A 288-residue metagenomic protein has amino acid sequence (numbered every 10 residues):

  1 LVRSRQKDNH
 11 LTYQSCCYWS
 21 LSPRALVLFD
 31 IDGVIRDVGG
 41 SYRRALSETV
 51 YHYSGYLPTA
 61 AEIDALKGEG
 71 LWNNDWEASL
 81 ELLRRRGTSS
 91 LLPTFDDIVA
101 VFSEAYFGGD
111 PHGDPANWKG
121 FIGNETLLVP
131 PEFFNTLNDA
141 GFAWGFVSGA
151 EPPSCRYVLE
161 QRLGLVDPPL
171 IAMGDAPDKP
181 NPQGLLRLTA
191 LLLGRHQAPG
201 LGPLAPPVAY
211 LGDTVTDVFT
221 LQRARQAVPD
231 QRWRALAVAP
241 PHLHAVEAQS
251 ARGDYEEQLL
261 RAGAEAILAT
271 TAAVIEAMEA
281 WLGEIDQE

Functional and structural regions predicted by a protein language model:
V2-F29, E81, R86-D97, E279-E288: Non-catalytic pre-domain segments flanking phosphatase-related domains
Y18-D64: Active-site neighborhood of HAD-like aspartate-dependent phosphohydrolases
S47-Y53, W76-L91, L188: Helix-loop "lid/cap" segments that line or gate small-molecule binding pockets
S54-K67, G87-Y106, L165-P168, H196-P206: Short, surface-exposed acidic
F107-F146, A150-V158, P182: Short, acidic loop-to-helix structural element flanking the phosphoryl-transfer center in phosphate-processing enzymes
G145, A150-A209, V215-P229, W233: Substrate-recognition "cap/lid" segment bordering the active-site pocket of phosphatases
Y210-A266: Acidic, Mg2+-coordinating phosphoryl-transfer loop and its flanking beta/alpha structural elements, shared across
E265-A273: Short acidic-hydrophobic, aromatic-tinged amphipathic segments that line or gate anion-handling sites
